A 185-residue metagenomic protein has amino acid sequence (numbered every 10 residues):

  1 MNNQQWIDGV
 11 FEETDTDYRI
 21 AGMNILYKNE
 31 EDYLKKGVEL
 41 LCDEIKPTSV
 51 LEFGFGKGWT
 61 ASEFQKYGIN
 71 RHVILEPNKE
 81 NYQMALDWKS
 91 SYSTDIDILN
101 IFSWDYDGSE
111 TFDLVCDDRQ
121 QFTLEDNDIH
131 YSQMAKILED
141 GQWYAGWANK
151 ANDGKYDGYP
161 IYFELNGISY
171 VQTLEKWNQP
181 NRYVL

Functional and structural regions predicted by a protein language model:
M1-P47: Class I SAM-dependent methyltransferase Rossmann-like catalytic core, especially the SAM/SAH-binding loop
I45-G56: Conserved class I S-adenosyl-L-methionine
T48, N70, D113: Conserved acidic residues
K57-I69: Conserved SAM-binding loop of SAM-dependent methyltransferases across substrates and taxa, primarily the Class I
R71-E76, G146: Conserved SAM-binding motif I beta-strand of class I
P77-G108: S-adenosyl-L-methionine
W104-V115, R119: A short acidic, Gly/Pro-enriched loop at the edge of an enzyme's catalytic core that lines a small-molecule cofactor
T123-L185: C-terminal substrate-binding/active-site "lid" region of AdoMet-derived donor-dependent transferases
